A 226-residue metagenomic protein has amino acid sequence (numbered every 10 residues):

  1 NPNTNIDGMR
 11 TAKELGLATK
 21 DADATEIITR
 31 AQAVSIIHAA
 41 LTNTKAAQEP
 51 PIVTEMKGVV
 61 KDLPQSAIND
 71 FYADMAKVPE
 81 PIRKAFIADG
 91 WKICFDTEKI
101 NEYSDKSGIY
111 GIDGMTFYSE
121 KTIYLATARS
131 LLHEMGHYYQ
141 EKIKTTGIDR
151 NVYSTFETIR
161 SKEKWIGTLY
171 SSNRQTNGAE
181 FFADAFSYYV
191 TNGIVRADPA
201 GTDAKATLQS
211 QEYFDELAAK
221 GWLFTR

Functional and structural regions predicted by a protein language model:
N1-P51: N-terminal propeptides
P51-R226: Active-site-flanking segments in enzyme catalytic domains
